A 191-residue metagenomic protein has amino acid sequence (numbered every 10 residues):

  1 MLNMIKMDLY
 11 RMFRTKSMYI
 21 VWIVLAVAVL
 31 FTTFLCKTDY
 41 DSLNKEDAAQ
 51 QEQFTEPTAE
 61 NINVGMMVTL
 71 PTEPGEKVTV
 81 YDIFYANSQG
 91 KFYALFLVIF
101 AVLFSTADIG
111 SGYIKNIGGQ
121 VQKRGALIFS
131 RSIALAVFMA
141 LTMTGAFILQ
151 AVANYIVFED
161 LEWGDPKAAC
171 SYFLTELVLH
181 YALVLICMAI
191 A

Functional and structural regions predicted by a protein language model:
M1-A26: Aromatic- and glycine-rich beta-strand/loop motifs that create alpha-glucan
R11-T15, S111, E176: Membrane-interface junctions
M12-F13, I109, G118, I156: Hydrophobic residues in alpha-helical segments
M18-V21, N116, L127: Alpha-helical transmembrane segments and their helix-entry boundary regions
W22-F104, F129-A191: Secretory targeting signals
A101-Q120, R124-G125, S132: Transmembrane helix boundary and interhelical loop/hinge segments in multi-pass membrane proteins
